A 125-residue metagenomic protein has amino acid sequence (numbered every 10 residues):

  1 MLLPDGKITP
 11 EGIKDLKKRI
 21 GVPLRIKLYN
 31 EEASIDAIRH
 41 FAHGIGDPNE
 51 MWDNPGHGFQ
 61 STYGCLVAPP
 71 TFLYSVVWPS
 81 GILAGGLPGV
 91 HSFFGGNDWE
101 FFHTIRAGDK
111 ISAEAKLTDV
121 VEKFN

Functional and structural regions predicted by a protein language model:
M1-G96: Hot-dog-fold acyl-thioester-processing enzymes
G95-N125: Hydrophobic beta-sheet segments that form the core/acyl-binding groove of ACP/CoA-dependent acyl-chain-processing
